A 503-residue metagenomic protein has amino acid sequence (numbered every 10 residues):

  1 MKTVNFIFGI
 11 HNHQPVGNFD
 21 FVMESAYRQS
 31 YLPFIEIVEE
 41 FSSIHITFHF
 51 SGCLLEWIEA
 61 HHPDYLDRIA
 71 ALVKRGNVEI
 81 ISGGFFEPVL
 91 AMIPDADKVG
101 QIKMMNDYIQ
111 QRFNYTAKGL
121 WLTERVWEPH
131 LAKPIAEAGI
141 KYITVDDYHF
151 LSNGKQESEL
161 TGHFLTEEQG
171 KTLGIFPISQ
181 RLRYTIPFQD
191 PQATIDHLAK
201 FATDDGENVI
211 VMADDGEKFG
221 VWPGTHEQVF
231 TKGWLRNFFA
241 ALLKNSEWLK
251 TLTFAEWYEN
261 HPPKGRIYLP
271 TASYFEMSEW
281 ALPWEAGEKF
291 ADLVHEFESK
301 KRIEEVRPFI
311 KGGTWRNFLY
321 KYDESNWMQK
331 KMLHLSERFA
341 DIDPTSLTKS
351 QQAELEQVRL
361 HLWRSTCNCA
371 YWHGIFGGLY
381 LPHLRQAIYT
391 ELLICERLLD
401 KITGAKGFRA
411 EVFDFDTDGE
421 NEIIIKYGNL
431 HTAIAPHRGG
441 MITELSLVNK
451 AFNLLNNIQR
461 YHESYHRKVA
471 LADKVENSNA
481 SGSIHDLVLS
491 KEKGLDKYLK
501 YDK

Functional and structural regions predicted by a protein language model:
K2-L32, E39-F41, L160-L165, Q169-L173 (+3 more regions): Active-site and substrate-binding clefts of carbohydrate-active enzymes
T3-P94, G100-M104, K118-L122, K141-D147 (+2 more regions): Short, well-structured secondary-structure segments
P15-G17, L54-E59, P88-M92, W127-L131 (+7 more regions): Short catalytic/ligand-binding loop motif for oxyanion handling, primarily in non-cytosolic enzymes, centered on
S82-G84, L173-S179, L362: Active-site-proximal beta-strand elements of phosphoester/diester hydrolases
A96, Q111, Y115-T116, W121-T166 (+4 more regions): Gly/Pro-rich turn-and-neighbor structural signature
D97-E124, A199-M212: CE4/NodB-like, metal-dependent polysaccharide N-deacetylase domain that modifies extracellular/periplasmic N-acetylated
N153-T203: Alpha-amylase-like alpha-glycosidases and glucanotransferases acting on alpha-linked glucans and related
T403-K503: Beta-strand-rich N-terminal accessory domains
